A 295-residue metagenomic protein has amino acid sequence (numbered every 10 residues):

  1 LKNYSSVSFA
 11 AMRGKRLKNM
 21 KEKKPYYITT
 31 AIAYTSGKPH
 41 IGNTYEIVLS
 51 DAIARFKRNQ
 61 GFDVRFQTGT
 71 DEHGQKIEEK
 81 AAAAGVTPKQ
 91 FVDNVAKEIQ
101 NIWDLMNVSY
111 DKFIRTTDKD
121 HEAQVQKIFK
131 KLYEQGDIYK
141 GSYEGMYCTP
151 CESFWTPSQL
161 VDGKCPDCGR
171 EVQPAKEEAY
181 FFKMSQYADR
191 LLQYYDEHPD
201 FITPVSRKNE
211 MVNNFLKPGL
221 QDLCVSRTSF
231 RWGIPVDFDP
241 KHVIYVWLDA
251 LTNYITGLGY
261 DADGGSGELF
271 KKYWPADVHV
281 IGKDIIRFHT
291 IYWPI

Functional and structural regions predicted by a protein language model:
L1-M20: Short, low-complexity, charge-dense intrinsically disordered segments
K21-T68, D120-Q124, P174-I295: Structured secondary-structure scaffolds
F62-D63, V86, V108, D137: Short glycine/serine/threonine/alanine-rich loop segments
T70-K76: Short, charge-patterned binding micro-sites
K80-D93: A charged helix-plus-loop insertion that forms the helical arch/lid used to bind and gate nucleic-acid substrates
F91-Y147: A broadly conserved sequence feature marking short terminus-proximal activation segments in nucleic acid-centric
G136-A188: Cys/His-rich short segments
